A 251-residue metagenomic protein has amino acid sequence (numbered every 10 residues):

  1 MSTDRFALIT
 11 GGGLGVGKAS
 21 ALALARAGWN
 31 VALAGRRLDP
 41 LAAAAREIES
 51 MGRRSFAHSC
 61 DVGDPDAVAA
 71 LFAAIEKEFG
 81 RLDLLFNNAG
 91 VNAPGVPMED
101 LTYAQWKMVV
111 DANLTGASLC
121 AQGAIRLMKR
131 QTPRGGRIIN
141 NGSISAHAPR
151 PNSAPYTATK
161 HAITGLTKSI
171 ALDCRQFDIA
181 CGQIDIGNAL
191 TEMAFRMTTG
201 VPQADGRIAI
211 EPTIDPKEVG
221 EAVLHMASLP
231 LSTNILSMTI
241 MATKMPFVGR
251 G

Functional and structural regions predicted by a protein language model:
G11-G15: Conserved glycine-rich cofactor-binding loop
G17, A121, T159: Active-site helix of classical SDR
L38-D39, S59-L71, Y103: The beta1-alpha1 cofactor-binding region of Rossmann-like NAD(H)/NADP(H)-dependent oxidoreductases
V96-M98, Q105-K107: Substrate-binding pocket helix/loop in short-chain dehydrogenase/reductase
A121-Q122, K168: A short, exposed helix-loop element centered on a Lys and neighboring polar residues
S143: Residue(s) in the substrate-gating loop at a strand-loop-helix junction that position the organic substrate next
Q183-I184, Q203-V248: C-terminal helical subdomain
